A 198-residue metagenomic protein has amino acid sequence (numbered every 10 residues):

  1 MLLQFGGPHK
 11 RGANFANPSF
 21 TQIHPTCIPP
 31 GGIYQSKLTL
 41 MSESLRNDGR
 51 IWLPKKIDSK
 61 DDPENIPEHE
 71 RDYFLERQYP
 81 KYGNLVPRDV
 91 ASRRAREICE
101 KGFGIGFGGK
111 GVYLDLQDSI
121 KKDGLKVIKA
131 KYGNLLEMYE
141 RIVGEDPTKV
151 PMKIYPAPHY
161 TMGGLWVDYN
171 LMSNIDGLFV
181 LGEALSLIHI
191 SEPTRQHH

Functional and structural regions predicted by a protein language model:
M1: Peri-catalytic substrate-binding/gating loops that frame the active-site cleft of hydrolases
Q4-A13: Hydrophobic or amphipathic alpha-helical targeting/insertion segments
K10, Q22, R195: Catalytic cofactor-binding cores of redox enzymes
N14-R141: An anion/pyrophosphate-binding glycine-rich loop and adjacent beta-alpha core in soluble alpha-beta enzymes
P25, L185-I188: Short, surface-exposed loop/turn segments at secondary-structure boundaries that line and modulate
K131-L185: A glycine-rich dinucleotide-binding beta-alpha-beta segment and adjacent secondary-structure elements that constitute
I188-H198: Single conserved hydrophobic/aromatic residue that forms the stacking wall/gate of nucleotide- or nucleobase-binding
